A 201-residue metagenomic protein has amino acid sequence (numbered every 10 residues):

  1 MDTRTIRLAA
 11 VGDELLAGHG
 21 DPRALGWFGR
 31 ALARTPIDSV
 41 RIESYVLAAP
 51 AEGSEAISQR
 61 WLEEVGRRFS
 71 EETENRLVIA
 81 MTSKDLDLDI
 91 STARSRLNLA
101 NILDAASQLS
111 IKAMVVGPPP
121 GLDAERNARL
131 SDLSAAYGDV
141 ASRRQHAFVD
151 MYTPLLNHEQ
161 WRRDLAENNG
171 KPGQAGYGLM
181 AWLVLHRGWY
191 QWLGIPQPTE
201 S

Functional and structural regions predicted by a protein language model:
M1-P50, L62-E72: Serine-esterase "nucleophile elbow" of acetyl-processing enzymes
R7, N75-V78, K112: Structural motif
L15, L47-E52, I79-D87, S142: Cell-envelope and extracellular/periplasmic
D21-A24, S54-R96: Oxyanion-hole/transition-state-stabilizing segment in secreted/luminal serine hydrolases and related acyltransferases
W27, A31, E64, S95-I102 (+1 more regions): A general structural detector for well-ordered alpha-helical segments in enzyme core domains, enriched
R67-E74, L109-S110, Q191-L193: Glycine-rich phosphate-binding loop signature in dinucleotide/nucleotide-binding domains
A80-L86, I102-S134: Active-site segments of SGNH/GDSL-like serine hydrolases that catalyze O-acetyl group transfer/hydrolysis on lipids
P120-S201: Catalytic His-Asp segment of secreted/periplasmic serine-dependent ester chemistry enzymes
